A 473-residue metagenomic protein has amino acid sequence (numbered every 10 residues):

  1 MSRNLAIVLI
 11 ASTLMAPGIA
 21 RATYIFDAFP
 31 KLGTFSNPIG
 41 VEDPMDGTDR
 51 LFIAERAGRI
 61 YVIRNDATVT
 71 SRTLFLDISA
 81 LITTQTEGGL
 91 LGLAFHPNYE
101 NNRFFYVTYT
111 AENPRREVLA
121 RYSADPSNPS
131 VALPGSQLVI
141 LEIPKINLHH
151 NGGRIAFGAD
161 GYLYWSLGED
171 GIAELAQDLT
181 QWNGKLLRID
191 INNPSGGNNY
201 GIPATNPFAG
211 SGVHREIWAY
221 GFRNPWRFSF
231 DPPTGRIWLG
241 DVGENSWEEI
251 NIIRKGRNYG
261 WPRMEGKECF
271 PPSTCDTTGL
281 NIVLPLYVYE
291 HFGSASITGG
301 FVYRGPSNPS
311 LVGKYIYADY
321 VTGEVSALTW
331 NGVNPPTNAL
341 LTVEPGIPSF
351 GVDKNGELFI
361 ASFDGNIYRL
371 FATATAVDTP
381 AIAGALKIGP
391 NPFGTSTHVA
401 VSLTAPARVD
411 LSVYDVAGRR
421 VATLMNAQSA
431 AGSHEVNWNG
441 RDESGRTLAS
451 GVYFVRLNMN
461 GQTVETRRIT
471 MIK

Functional and structural regions predicted by a protein language model:
A6-A16: Bacterial N-terminal signal peptides
R21-E174, R227-F230, G235-G243, G293-N331 (+2 more regions): Acidic, Gly/Ser/Thr-rich repeat motifs that build Ca2+-stabilized beta-propeller blades
A28-P30, T70-S79, S130-E142, N198-P207 (+2 more regions): Beta-propeller fold detector
A54, G88-L90, N98, E169-T337 (+2 more regions): Beta-propeller domain segments
G161, Y414-V421, Y453: Short, glycine-anchored, charge-dense loop/turn motifs used at functional sites
N334-K354: Conserved blade-ending motifs and adjacent loop-strand segments that build the rim/top face of beta-propeller domains
D378-Y414, T423-A427, E435-W438, N458-M459 (+1 more regions): Glycine-centered coil/turn sites that cap beta-strands in beta-rich domains
Q428-A431, E435-N437, E443-K473: C-terminal tail/sorting-segment detector
